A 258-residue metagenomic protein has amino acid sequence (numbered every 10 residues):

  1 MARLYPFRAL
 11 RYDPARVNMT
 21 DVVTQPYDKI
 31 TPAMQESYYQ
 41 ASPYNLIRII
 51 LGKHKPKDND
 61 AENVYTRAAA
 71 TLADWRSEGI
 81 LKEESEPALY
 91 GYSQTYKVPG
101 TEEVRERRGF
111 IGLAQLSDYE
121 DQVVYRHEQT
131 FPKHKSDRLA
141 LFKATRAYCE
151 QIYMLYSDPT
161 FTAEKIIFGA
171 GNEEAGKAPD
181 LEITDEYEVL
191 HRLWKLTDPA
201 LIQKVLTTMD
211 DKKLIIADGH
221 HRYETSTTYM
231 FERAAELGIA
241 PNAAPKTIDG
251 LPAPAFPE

Functional and structural regions predicted by a protein language model:
M1-E258: A cross-family signal for N-terminal binding/gating loops and helix N-caps that shape access to the active site
